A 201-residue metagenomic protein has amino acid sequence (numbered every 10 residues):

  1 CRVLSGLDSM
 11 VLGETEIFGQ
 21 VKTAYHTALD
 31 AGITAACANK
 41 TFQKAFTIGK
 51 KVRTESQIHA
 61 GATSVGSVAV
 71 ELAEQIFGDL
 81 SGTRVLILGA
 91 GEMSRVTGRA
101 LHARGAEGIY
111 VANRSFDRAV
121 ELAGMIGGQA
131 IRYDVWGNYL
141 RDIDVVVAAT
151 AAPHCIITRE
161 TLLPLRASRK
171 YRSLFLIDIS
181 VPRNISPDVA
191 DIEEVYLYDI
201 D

Functional and structural regions predicted by a protein language model:
C1-S81: Glycine/serine-rich phosphate-binding loop and adjoining beta1-alpha1 elements at the start of nucleotide-handling
E14, V21, A90-G91, N113-R114 (+3 more regions): Fold-independent oxyanion-binding glycine-rich loops and adjacent beta-strand/coil segments at enzyme active sites
G19, R95, V120, R183 (+1 more regions): Alpha-helical elements of the RecA-like P-loop NTPase motor core of helicases
D30-T34, G78-S81, Q129, L163-R172 (+1 more regions): Short, glycine- and charge-enriched coil/turn segments that flank and shape catalytic ligand pockets
A45, G61-G66, V70-H102, A106 (+1 more regions): Glycine-rich adenosine-cofactor-binding loop
G78, G124, R141, A190-D191: Solvent-exposed polar/charged
V96, L101-F175: Acidic, glycine-rich loop-and-beta core segments that form the ion-binding/anion-interacting portion of active sites
I157, T161-D201: Rossmann-fold NAD(P)-binding glycine/threonine-rich loop
